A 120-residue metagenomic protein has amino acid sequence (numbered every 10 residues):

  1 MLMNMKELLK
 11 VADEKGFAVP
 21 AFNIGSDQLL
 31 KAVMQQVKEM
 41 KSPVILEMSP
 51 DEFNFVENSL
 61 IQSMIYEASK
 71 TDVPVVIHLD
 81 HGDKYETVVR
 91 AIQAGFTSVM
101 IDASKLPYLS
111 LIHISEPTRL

Functional and structural regions predicted by a protein language model:
M1-P20: N-terminal amphipathic alpha-helix/helix-capping segment at the start of soluble metabolic enzymes
K6-E7, E52-A94: N-terminal active-site wall of soluble small-molecule enzyme domains
V19-N23, V44-E47, V75-D80, V99-I101: Hydrophobic faces of well-ordered beta-strands that scaffold small-molecule active sites in alpha/beta enzyme cores
I24-D27, S49-F53, D80-K84, S104-L106: Active-site beta-loop-alpha junctions enriched in small/polar residues
S42, Q93-S98: Glycine-enriched alpha-helix->loop->beta-strand junction motifs that scaffold or abut catalytic
P43-N58, I101-L109: Glycine-rich, proline-tolerant flexible connector loops at the mouths of alpha/beta enzymes
S110-L120: Residue-level detector of conserved catalytic or cofactor/ligand-binding positions in enzyme active sites
